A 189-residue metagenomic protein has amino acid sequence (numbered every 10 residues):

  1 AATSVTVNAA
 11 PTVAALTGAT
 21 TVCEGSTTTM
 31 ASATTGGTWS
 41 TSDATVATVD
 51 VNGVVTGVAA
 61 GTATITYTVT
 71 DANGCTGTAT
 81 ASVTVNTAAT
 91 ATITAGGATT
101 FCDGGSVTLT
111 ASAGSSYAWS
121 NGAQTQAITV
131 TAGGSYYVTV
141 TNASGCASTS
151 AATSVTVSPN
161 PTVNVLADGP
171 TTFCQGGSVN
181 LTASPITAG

Functional and structural regions predicted by a protein language model:
A1-G189: Proline- and Ser/Thr-rich low-complexity, intrinsically disordered segments
